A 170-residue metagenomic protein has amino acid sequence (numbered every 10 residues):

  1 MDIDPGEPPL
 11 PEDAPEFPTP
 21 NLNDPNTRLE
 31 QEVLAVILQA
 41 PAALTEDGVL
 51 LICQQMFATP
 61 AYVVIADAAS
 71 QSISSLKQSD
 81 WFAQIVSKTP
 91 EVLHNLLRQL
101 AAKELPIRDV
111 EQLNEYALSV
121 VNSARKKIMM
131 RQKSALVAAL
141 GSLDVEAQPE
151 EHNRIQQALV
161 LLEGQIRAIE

Functional and structural regions predicted by a protein language model:
M1-D2, E163: Extended, charge-dense intrinsically disordered regions
D2-L76, Q99-K103, M130-K133: Non-catalytic protein-protein interaction segments used by genome-maintenance enzymes to assemble and couple activities
D67-E170: Bacterial replisome coupling helices
